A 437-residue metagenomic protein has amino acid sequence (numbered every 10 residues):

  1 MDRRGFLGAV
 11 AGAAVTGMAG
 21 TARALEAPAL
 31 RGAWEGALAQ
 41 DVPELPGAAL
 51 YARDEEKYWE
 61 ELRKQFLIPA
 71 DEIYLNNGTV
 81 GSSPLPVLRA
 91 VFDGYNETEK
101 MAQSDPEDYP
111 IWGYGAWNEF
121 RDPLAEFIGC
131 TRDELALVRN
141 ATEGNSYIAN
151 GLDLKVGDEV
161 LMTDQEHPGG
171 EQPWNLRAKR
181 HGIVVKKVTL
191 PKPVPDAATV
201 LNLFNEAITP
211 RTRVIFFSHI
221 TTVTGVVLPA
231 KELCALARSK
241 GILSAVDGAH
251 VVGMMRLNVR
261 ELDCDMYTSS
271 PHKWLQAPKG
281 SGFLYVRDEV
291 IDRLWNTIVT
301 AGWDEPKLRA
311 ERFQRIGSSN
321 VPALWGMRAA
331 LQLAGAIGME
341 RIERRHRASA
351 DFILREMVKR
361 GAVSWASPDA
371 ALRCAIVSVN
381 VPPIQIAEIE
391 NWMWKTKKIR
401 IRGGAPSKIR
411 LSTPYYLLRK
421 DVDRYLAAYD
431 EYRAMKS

Functional and structural regions predicted by a protein language model:
M1-L7: Twin-arginine (Tat) signal peptide motif
L7-S437: Pyridoxal 5′-phosphate
